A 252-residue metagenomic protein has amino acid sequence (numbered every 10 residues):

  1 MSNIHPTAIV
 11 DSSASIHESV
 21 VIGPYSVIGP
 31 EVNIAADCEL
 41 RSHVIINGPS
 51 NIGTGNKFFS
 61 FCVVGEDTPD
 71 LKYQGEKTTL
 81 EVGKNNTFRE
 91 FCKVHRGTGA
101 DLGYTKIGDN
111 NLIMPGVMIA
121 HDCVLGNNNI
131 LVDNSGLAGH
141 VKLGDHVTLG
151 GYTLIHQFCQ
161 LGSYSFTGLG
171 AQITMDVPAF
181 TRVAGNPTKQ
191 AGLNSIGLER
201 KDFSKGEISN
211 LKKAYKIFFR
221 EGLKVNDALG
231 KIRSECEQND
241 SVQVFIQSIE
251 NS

Functional and structural regions predicted by a protein language model:
M1-T7, S12-S13, E18-S19, G55 (+6 more regions): Terminal amphipathic alpha-helical/low-complexity segments used for targeting or macromolecular assembly
N3-K189: Structural signal for interior beta-strand "rungs" in well-ordered beta-sheet cores of soluble enzyme domains
